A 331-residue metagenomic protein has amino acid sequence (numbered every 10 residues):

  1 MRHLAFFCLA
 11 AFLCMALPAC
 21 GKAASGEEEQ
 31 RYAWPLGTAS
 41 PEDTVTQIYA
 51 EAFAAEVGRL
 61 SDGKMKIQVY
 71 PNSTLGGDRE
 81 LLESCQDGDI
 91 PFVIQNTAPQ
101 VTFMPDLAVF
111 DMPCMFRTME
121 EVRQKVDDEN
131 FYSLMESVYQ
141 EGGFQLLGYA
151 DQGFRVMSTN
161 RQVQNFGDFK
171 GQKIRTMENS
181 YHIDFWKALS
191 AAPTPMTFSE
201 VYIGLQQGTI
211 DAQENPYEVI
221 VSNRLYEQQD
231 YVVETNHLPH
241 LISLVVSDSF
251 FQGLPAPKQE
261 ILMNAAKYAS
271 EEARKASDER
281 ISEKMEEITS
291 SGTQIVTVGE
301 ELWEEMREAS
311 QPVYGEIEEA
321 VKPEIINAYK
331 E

Functional and structural regions predicted by a protein language model:
M1-A33: Short, low-complexity disordered leader/linker segments with a strong preference for bacterial N-terminal type II
G21-E120, N130, Y139-E141, Q145-E331: N-terminal secretory/targeting leader peptides
K125-S137: Signature of the catalytic double-stranded beta-helix
